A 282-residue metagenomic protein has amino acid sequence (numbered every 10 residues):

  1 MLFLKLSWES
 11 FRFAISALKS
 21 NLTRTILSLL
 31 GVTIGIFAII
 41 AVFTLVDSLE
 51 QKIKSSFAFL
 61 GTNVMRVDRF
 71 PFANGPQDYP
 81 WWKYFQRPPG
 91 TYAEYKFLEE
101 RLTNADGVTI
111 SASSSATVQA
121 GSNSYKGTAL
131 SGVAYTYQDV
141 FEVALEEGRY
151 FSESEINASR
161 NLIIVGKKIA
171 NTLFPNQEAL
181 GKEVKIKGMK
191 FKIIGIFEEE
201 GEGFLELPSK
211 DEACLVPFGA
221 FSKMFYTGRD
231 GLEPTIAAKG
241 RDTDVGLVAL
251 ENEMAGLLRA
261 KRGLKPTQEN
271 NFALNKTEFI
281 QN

Functional and structural regions predicted by a protein language model:
M1-E9, L258-N282: Membrane-helix entry/capping segments
M1-I34: N-terminal Sec/SRP start-transfer signal
S10, A14, K52-I53, E94-F97 (+4 more regions): Hydrophobic alpha-helical segments typical of transmembrane helices and their membrane-interface/capping positions
I15, K19, V46-E50, K54 (+1 more regions): Alpha-helical membrane-interface segments at transmembrane helix boundaries
T23-Q51: Short, strongly hydrophobic transmembrane alpha-helices
D47-T128, T136-D139, N171-T172, V245 (+1 more regions): Hydrophobic, regular-secondary-structure patches
T103-G107, E178, F279: Glycine-centered tight turns that cap/initiate beta-strands
S131, Y135-S152, S159-T267: Mid-to-C-terminal secondary-structure elements that act as membrane-proximal/extracytoplasmic interface segments
